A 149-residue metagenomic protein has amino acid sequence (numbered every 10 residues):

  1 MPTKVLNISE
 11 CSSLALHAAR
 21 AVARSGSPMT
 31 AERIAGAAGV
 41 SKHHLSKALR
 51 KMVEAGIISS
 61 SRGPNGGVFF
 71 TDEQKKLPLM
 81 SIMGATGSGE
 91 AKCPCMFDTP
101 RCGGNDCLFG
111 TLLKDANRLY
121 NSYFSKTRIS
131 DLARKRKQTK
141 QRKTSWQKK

Functional and structural regions predicted by a protein language model:
M1-A18: Short alpha-helical segments that sit at the start of domains
E32-V40: A short alpha-helical element within helix-turn-helix/winged-helix DNA-binding domains across DNA-binding proteins
G36, V53-E54: Alpha-helical residues within the helix-turn-helix
H43: Key DNA-contact positions within bacterial/archaeal DNA-binding proteins
A55-F70: Beta-hairpin "wing" of winged helix-turn-helix
E73-D98, L113-R118: Conserved segment of winged-helix/HTH DNA-binding domains
F97-K149: C-terminal regulatory/oligomerization modules of transcriptional regulators
